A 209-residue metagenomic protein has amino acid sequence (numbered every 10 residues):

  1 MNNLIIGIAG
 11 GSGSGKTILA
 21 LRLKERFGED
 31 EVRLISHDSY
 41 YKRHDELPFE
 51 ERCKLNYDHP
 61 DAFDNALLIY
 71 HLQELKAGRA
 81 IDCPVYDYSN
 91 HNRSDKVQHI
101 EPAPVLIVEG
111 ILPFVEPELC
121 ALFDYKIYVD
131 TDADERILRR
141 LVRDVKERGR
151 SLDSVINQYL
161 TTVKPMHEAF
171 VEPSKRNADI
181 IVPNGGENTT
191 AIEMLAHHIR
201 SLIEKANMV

Functional and structural regions predicted by a protein language model:
I5-G7: Short hydrophobic/aromatic beta-strand immediately N-terminal to the Walker A/P-loop
G11: P-loop (Walker A) phosphate-binding loop of NTP-binding proteins
K16: Conserved lysine of the Walker
L19: Hydrophobic positions on the alpha1 helix immediately C-terminal to the Walker A/P-loop
D30-R33, K42, E46-N90: Conserved nucleotide-sensing/catalytic segment adjacent to the nucleotide-binding pocket in NTP-handling enzymes
H71-V108, P113-F114, A206: Phosphate-binding/switch loop-helix module in NTP-utilizing enzymes
S94-R148: ATP-dependent NMP and nucleoside kinases share a basic, alpha-helical "lid"
E101-P102, V142, K164-V209: NTP-dependent small-molecule kinase module
